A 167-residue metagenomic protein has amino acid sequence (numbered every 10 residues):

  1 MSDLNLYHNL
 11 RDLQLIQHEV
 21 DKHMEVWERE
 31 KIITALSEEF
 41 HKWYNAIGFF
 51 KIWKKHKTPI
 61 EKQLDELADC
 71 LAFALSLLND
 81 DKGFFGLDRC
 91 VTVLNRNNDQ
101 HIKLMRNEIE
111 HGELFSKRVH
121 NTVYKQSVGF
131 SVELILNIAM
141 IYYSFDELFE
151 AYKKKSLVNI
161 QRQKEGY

Functional and structural regions predicted by a protein language model:
M1-Y167: Flexible "arm" and connector segments at domain edges
